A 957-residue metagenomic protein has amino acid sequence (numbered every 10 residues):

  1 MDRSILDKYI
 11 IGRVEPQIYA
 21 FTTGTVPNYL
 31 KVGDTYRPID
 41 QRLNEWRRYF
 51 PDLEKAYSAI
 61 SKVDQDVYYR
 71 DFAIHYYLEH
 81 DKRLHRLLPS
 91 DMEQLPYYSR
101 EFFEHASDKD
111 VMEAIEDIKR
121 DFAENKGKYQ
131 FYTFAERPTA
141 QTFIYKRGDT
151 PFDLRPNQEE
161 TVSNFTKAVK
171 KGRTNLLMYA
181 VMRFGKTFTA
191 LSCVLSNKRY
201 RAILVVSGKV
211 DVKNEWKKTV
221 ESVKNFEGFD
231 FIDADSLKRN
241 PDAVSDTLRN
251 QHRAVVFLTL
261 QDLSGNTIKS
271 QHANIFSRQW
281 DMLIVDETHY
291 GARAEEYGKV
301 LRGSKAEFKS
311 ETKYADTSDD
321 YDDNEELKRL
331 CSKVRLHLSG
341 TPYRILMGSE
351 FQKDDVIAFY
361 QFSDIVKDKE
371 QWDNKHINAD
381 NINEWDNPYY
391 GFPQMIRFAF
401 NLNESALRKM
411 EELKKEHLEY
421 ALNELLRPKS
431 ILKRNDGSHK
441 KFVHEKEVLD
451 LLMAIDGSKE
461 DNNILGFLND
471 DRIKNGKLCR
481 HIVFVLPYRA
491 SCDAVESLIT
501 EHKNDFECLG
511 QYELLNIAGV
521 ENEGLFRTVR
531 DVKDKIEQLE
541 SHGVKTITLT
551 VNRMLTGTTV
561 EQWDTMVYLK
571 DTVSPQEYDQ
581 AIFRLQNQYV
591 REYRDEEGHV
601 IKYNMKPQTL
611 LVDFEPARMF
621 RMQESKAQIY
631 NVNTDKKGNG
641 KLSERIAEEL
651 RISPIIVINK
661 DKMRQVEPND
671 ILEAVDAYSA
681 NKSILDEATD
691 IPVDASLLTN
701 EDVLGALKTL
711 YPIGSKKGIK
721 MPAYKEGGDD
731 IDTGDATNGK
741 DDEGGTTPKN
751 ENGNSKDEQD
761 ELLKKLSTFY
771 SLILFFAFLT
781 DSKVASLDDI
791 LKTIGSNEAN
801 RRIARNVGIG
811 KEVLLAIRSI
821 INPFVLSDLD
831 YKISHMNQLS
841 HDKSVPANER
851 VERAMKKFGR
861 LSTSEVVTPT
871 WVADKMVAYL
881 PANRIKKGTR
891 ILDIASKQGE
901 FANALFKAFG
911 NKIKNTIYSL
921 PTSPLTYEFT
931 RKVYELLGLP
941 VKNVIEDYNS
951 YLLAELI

Functional and structural regions predicted by a protein language model:
M1-G148: Non-catalytic accessory segments flanking enzymatic or RNA/DNA-binding domains
H80-V181, F188-Y200, K218, S222 (+3 more regions): ATP-dependent helicase/translocase motor core
D117-T139, P428-L451, E615-L779, I803-V813 (+1 more regions): Long, largely alpha-helical accessory region at the distal end of helicase-like NTP-driven motors
V181-F184, S207, K217, E221 (+7 more regions): Conserved C-terminal RecA-like helicase domain
I275-R329: SF2 helicase catalytic motif II
V334, I345-H481: Interdomain helical connector at the RecA1-RecA2 junction of SF1/SF2 helicase-like NTPases
N516-N633: Conserved RecA-like P-loop NTPase helicase motor core
D788, R801, R805-I957: SAM-dependent methyltransferase catalytic region
